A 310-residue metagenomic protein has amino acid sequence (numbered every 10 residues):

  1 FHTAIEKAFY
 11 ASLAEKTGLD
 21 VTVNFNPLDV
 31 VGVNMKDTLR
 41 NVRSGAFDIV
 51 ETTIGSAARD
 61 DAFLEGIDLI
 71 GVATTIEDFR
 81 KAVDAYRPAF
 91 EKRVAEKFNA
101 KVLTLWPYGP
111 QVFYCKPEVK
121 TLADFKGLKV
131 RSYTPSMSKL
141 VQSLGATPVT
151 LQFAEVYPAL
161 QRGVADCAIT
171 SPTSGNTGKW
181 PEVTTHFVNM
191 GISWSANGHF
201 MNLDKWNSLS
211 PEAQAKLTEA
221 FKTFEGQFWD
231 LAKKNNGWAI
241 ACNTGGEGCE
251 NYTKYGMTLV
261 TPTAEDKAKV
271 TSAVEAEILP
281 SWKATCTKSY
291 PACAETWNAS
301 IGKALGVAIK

Functional and structural regions predicted by a protein language model:
F1-I76, E96-K310: N-terminal secretory/targeting leader peptides
T74-K97: A gly/proline- and charged-residue-enriched helix-loop-helix capping module
